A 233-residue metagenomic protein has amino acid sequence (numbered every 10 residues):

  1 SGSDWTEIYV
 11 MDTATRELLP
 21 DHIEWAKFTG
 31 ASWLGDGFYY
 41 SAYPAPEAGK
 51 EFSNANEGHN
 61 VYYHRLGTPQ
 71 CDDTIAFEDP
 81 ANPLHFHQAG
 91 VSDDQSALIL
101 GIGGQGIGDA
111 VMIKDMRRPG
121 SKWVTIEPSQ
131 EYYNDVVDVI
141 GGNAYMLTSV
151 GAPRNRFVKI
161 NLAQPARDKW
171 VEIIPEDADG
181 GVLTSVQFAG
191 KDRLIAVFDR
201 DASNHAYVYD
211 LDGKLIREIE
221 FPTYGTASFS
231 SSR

Functional and structural regions predicted by a protein language model:
S1-R233: Peripheral, non-catalytic segments that deliver or gate enzyme domains
